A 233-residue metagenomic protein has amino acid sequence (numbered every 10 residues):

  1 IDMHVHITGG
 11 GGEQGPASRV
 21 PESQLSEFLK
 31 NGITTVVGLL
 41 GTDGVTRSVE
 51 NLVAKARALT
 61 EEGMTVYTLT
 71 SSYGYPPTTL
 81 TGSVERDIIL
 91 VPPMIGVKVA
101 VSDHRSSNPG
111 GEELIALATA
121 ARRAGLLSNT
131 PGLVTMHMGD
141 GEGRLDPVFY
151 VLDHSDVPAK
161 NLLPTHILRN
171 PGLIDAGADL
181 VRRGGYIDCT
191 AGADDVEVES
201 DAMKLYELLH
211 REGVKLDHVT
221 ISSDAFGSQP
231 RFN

Functional and structural regions predicted by a protein language model:
I1-A54: Metal-associated gating/positioning segment near the N- to mid-region
I1-V5, V36-G38, V66-T70, P93-V101 (+4 more regions): Hydrophobic faces of well-ordered beta-strands that scaffold small-molecule active sites in alpha/beta enzyme cores
L29, T60, V181: Anion (oxyanion) recognition and catalysis
T42-A54, E62-P158, P171-G172: Buried, small/hydrophobic-residue-enriched core segments of structured protein domains
R105, E113, A120-P230: Active-site core of metal-dependent hydrolases
N233: Conserved structured catalytic cores and adjacent interaction surfaces of nucleotide-binding/hydrolyzing enzymes
